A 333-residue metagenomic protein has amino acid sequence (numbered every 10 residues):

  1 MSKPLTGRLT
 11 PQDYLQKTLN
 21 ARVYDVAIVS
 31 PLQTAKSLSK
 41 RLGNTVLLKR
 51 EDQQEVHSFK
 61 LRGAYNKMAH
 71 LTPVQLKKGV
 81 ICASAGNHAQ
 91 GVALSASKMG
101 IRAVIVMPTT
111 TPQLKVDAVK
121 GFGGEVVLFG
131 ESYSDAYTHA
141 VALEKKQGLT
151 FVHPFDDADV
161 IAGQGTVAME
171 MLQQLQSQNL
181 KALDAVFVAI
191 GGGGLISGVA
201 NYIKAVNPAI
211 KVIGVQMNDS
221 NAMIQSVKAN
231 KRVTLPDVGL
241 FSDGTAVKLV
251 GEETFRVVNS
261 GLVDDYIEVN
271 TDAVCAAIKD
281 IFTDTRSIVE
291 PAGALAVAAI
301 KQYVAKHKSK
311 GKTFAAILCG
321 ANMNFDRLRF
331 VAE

Functional and structural regions predicted by a protein language model:
M1-E333: PLP-dependent amino-acid enzyme catalytic core
